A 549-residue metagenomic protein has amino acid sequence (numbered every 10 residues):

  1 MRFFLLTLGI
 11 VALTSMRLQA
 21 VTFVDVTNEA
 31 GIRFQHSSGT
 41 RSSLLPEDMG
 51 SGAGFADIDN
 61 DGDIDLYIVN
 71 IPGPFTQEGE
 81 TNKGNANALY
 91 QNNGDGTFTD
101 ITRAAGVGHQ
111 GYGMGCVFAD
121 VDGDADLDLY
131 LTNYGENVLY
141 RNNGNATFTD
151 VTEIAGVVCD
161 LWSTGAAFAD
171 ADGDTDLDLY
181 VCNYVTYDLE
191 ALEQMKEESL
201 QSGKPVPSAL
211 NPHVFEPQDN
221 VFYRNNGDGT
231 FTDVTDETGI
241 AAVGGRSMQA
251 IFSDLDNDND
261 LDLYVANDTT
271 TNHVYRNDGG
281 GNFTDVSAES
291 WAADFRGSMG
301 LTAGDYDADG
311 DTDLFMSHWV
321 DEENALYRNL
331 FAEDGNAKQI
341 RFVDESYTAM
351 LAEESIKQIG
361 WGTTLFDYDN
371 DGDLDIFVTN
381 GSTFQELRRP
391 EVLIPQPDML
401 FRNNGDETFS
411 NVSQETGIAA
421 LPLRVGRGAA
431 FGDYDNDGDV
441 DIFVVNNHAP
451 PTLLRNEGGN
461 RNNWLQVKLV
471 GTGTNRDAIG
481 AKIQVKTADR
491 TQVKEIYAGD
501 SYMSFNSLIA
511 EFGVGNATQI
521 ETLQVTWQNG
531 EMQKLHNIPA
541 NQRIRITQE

Functional and structural regions predicted by a protein language model:
F23-V26, T97-G106, T147-V157, G229-A241 (+3 more regions): Blade-edge beta-strand/turn elements of extracellular beta-propeller and related beta-sheet repeat scaffolds
I32-G52, A105-V117, G156-A167, F215-Q218 (+7 more regions): Repeat-based blade/solenoid architectures
T40, M350-E353, F384, E391-M399 (+1 more regions): Gly/Ser/Thr/Pro-enriched helix-cap/hinge segments flanking short amphipathic alpha-helices
S42, G50-N60, Q91, Y112-G123 (+12 more regions): Beta-propeller blade termini
G54, D63-N70, D124-N133, L179-N183 (+6 more regions): Hydrophobic beta-strand segments that make up the repeating blades of beta-propeller and related beta-repeat
V69-G84, N183-F215, T379-P395: Short, conserved, GDST-rich strand-edge loop motifs in beta-rich repeat architectures
N87-N92, D219-N225, R276, R328 (+1 more regions): Beta-propeller blade signature
I101-F118, L131-A171, V181-H213, P217-D219 (+1 more regions): Asp-box/WD-like beta-propeller blade repeats and closely related beta-sheet repeat scaffolds
